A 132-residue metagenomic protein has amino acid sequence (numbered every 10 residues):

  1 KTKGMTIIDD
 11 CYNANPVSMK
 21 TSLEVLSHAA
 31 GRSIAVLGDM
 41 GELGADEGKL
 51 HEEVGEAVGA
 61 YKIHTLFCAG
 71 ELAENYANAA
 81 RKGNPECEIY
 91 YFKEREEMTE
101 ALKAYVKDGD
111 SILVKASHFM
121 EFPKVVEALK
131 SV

Functional and structural regions predicted by a protein language model:
K1-V132: ATP-dependent carboxylate-amine ligase
